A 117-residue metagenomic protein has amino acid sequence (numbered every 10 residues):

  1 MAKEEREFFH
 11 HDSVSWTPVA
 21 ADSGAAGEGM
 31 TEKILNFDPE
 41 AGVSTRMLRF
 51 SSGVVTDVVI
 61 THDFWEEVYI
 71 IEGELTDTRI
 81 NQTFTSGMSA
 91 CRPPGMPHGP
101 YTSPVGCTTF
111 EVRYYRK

Functional and structural regions predicted by a protein language model:
M1-G42: A short, N-terminal "cap"/entry segment at the start of jelly-roll beta-barrel domains of the cupin/DSBH fold
M30, P94-K117: Ligand-binding loop in jelly-roll beta-barrel domains
T31-H62, N81, P93-P97: Conserved short histidine dyad/triad with adjacent acidic residue
F50-S51, I60-T76: Short, conserved beta-strand element in jelly-roll/cupin
